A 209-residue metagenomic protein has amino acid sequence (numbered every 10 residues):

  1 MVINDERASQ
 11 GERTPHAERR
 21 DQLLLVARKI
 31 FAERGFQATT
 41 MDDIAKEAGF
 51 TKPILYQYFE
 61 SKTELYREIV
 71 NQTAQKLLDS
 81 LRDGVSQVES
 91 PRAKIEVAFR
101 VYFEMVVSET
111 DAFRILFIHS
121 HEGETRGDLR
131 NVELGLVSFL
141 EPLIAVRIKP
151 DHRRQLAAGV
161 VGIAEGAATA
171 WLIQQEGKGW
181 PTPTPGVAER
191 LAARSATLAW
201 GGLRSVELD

Functional and structural regions predicted by a protein language model:
M1-E18, G177-T182, E207-D209: N-terminal intrinsically disordered/low-complexity leader segments
Q22, V26, I30-E64, E68: Helix-turn-helix
Q22-I30, K76, V97, V101: Pre-recognition alpha-helix immediately N-terminal to the DNA-recognition helix within helix-turn-helix or winged-helix
R67-T73, L116, D128, V132: Alpha-helical DNA-contacting segments of helix-turn-helix folds
E68, D79-S108, P150, L156-V160 (+1 more regions): Hydrophobic alpha-helical connector segments
Q75-L78, V97, G123-I148, R154-G159 (+4 more regions): Amphipathic alpha-helical packing segments from all-alpha helical-bundle domains
F103-G127, S138-E141, G166-G177: Amphipathic alpha-helical segments used for helix-helix packing
